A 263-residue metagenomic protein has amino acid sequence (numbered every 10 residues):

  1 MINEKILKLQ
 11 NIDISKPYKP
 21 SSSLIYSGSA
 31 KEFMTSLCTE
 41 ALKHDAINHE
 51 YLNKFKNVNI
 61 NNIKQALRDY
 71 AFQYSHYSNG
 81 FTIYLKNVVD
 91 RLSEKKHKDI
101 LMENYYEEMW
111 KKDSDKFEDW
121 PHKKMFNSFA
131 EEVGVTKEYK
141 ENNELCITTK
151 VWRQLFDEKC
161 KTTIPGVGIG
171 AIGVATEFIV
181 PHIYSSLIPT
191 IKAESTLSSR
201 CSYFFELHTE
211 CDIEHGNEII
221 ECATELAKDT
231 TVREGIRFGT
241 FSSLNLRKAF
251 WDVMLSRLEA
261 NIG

Functional and structural regions predicted by a protein language model:
I2-G263: Non-heme di-metal
